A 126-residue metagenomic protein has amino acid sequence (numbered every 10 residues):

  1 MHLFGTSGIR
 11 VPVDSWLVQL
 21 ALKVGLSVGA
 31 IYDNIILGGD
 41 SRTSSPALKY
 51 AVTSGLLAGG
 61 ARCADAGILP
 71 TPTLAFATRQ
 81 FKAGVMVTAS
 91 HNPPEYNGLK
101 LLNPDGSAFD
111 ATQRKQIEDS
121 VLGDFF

Functional and structural regions predicted by a protein language model:
H2-F126: Gly/Ser-rich phosphate-binding catalytic loop and adjacent alpha/beta segment that cradle a phosphoryl group at enzyme
